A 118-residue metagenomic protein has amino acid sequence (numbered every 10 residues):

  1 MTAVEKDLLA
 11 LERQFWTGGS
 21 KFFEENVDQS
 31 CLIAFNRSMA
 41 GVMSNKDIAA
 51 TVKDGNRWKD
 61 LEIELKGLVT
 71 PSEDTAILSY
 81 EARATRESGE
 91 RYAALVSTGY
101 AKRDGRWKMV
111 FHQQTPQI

Functional and structural regions predicted by a protein language model:
T2-G19: Short, aromatic-enriched amphipathic alpha-helices that serve as compact interaction elements
E5-K6, S20-D74, A84-R86: A solvent-exposed, acidic/Ser-Thr-rich amphipathic alpha-helical stretch
L11, D74-S79: Short, hydrophobic/aromatic-rich segments at coil-to-beta transitions
W16, A84-R86, Y100: Beta-strand elements of well-folded, non-transmembrane domains
I33-F35, I77-L78, M109-F111: Short hydrophobic/aromatic-rich beta-strand segments that constitute the beta-sheet cores of beta-sandwich/beta-barrel
V42, R86-S88, K102, Q117-I118: A short local loop/turn or secondary-structure capping micro-motif enriched for an aromatic residue
L61-E64, S79, R91-S97: Short, surface-exposed coil-to-beta transition loops
A93-I118: Short beta-strand edge/turn micro-motifs at domain boundaries
